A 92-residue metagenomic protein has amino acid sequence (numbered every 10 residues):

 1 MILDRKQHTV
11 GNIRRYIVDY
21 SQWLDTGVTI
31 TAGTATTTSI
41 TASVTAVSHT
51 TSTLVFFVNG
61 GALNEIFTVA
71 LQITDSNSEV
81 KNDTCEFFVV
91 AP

Functional and structural regions predicted by a protein language model:
M1-V28, A91: Predominantly extracytoplasmic/ectodomain segments of secreted and cell-surface proteins
T29-G33: Solvent-exposed loop segments of extracellular immunoglobulin-like
T38-S52: Low-complexity "stalk/linker" and mucin-like segments enriched in Ser/Thr/Pro/Ala/Gly
V55-L63: Extracellular/luminal low-complexity segments enriched in Ser/Thr/Pro
N64-T68: Extracellular Ig-like/FN3 beta-sandwich strand-entry sites
T74-E79: Short, solvent-exposed loop/turn segments at the edges of extracellular beta-sandwich modules
E86-P92: Short beta-strand edge segments in extracellular beta-sheet folds
